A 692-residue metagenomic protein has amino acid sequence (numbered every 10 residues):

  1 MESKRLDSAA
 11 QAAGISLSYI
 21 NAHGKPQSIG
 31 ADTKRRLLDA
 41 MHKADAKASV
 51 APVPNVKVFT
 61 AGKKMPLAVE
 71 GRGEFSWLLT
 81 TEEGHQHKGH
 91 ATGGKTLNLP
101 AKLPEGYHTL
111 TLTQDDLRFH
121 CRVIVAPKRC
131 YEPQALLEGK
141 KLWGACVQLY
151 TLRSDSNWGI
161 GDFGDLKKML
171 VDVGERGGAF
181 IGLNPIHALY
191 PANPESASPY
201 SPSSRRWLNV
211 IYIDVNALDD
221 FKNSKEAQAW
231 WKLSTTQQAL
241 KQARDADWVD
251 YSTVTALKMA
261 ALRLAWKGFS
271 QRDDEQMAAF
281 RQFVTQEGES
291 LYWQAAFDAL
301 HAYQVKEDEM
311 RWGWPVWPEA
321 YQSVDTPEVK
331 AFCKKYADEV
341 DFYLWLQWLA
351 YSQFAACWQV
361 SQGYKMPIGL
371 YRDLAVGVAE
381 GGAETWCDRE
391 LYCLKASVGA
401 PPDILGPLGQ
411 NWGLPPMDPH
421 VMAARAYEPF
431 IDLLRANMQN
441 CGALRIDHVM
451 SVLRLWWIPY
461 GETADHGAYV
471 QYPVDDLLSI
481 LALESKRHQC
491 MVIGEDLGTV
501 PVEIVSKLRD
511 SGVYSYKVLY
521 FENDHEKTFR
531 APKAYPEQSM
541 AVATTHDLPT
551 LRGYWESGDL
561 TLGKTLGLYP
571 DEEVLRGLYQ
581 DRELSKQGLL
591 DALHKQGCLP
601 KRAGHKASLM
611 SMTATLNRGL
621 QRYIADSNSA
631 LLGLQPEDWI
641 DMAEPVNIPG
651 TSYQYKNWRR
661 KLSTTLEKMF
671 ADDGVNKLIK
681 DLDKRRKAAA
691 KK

Functional and structural regions predicted by a protein language model:
M1-S49: Long, contiguous interaction/targeting segments characteristic of exported/extracellular or secretory-pathway proteins
H42-R72: Extracellular ectodomain segments of secreted/surface proteins
G73-L142, W158-K168, D172, R176 (+1 more regions): Extended acidic/polar, glycine-enriched regions that form or flank non-catalytic beta-rich accessory modules
E132-A135, K167-E175, W358-G363, F430-L444 (+1 more regions): Short amphipathic alpha-helices and their capping/turn segments at secondary-structure boundaries
G139-R153: Boundary/entry segment of secreted carbohydrate-active catalytic domains
A192-Y351, G377-L631, E637-W639, Y653 (+1 more regions): Alpha-amylase-like alpha-glycosidases and glucanotransferases acting on alpha-linked glucans and related
Y343-A375: Conserved, well-ordered alpha-helix/loop/beta-strand core segments that scaffold catalytic motifs
G633, D641-K691: Structured C-terminal cap/extension of enzyme domains
